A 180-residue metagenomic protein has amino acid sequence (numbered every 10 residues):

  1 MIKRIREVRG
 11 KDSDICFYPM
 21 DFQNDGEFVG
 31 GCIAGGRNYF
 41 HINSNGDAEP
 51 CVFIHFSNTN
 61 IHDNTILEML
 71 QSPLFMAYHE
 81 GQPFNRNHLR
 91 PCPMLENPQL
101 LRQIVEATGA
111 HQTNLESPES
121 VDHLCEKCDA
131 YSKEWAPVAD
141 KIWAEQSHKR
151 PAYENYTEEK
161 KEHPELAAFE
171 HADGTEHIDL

Functional and structural regions predicted by a protein language model:
M1-E27, D47, V52-A107: C-terminal accessory region of radical SAM enzymes
C32, C51, C92, C125-C128: Disulfide-bonded cysteines in secreted/extracellular proteins and peptides
I33-R37: Short, small/polar residue-rich loop motifs at catalytic or cofactor-binding pockets
N38, S57, P98, Y131-E134: Secreted/processed peptides and extracellular or luminal domains of membrane proteins
I42-N43: Short, acidic, Ser/Thr-enriched surface-loop or helix-capping motifs
R102-E106, N114-D129, K133: Pan-eukaryotic secretory-pathway lumenal catalytic ectodomains of glycan-active enzymes
E106-E116, I142-H148: Short cysteine/histidine-rich metal-coordination sites, predominantly Zn2+-binding motifs
C125-L180: C-terminal non-catalytic accessory extensions
